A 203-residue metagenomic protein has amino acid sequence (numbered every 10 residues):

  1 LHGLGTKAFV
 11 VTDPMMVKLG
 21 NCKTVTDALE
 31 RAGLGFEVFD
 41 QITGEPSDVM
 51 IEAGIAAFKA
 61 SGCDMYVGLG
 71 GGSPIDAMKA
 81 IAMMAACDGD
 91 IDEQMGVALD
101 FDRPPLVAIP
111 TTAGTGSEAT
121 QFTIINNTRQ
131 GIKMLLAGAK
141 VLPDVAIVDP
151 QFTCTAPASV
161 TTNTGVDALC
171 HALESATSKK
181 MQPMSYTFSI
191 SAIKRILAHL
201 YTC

Functional and structural regions predicted by a protein language model:
L1-M65: ATP/NTP phosphate-donor binding region
V11, G68, Y186: Active-site-adjacent beta-strand anchor residues
P14-M15, T112, Q151: Anionic group-transfer/hydrolysis microenvironments
V17-N21, P46, S117, P157 (+1 more regions): Secondary-structure boundary/capping motif
K18, Y66-G70, T112-G114, N163-V166 (+1 more regions): Short glycine/serine/threonine-biased micro-segments
N21, V25, G35-V38, M50-G54 (+6 more regions): General structural feature for long, well-ordered alpha-helical segments within catalytic domains of soluble enzymes
V49-V148: Glycine/threonine-rich beta-strand-loop-alpha-helix active-site module that forms ligand/phosphate-binding
F122-C203: Carboxylate- and glycine-rich phosphate/diphosphate-binding segment that chelates Mg2+/Mn2+
